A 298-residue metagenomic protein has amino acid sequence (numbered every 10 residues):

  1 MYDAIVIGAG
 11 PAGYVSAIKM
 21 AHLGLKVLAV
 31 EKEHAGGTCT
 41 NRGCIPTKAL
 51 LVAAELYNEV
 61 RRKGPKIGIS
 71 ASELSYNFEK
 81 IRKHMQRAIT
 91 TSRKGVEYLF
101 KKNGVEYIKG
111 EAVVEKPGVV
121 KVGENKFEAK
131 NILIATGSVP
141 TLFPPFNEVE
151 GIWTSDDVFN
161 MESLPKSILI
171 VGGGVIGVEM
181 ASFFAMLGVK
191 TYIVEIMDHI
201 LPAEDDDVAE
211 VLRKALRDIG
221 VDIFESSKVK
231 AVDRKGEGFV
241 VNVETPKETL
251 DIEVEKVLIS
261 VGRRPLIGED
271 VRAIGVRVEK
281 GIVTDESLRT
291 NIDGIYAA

Functional and structural regions predicted by a protein language model:
M1-Y2, G123-N131, K247-K256, N291: Core beta-strand elements of the Rossmann-like FAD/NAD(P) dinucleotide-binding domain in flavoenzyme oxidoreductases
Y2, I18-L25, V30-L164, M197-L201 (+4 more regions): Glycine-rich flavin
D3-A29, G177-A185: N-terminal Rossmann-like FAD-binding beta1-loop-alpha1 element of flavoenzymes
G10, E31, G137-S138, T245 (+2 more regions): Short glycine-/small-residue-rich Rossmann-like dinucleotide-binding loops
G24, G188-K190, G220: Glycine-centered short loops/turns at secondary-structure junctions
V149-P165, D251-A298: FAD-site-proximal beta/loop scaffold in flavoenzymes
G151, E162-E204: Rossmann-like NAD(P)H-binding beta-loop-alpha module
